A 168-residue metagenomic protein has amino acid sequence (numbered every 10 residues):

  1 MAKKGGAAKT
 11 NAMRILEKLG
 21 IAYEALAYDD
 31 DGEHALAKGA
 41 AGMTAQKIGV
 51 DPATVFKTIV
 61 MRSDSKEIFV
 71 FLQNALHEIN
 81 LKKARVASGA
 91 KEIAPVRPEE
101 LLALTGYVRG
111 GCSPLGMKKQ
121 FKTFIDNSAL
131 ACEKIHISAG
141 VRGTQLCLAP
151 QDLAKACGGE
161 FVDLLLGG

Functional and structural regions predicted by a protein language model:
M1-G168: Extended, low-hydrophobicity, polar/charged segments
